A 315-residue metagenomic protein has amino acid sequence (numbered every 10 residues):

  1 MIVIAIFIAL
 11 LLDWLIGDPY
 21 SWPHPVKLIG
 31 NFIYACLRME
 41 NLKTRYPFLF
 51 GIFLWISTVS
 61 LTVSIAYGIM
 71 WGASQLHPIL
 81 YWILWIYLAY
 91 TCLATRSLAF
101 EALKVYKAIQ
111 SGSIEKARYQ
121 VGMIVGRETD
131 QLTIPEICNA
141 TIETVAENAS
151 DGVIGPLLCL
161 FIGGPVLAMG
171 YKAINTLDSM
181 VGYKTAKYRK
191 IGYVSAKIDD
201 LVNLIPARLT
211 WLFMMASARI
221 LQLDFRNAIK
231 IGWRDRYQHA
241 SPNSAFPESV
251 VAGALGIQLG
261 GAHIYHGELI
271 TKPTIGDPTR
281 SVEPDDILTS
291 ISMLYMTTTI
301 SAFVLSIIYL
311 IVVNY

Functional and structural regions predicted by a protein language model:
M1-M169, I174, G182-Y315: Hydrophobic alpha-helical transmembrane segments
